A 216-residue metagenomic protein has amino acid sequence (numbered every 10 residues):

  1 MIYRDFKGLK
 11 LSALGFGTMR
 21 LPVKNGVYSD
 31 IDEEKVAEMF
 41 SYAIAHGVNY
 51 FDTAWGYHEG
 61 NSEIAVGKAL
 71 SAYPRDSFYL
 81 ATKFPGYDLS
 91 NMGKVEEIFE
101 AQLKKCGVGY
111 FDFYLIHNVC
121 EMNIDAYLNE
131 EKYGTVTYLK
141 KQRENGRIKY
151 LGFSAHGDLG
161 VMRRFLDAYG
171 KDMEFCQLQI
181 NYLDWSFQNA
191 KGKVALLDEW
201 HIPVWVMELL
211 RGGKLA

Functional and structural regions predicted by a protein language model:
M1-F78, Y138, E144: N-terminal binding-site loop/beta-alpha segment at the start of enzyme catalytic domains that lines or forms
K7-K10, A45, G67-S77, E100-G109 (+3 more regions): Acidic (Asp/Glu)-rich catalytic clusters
L14-F16, A43, F51, V66 (+6 more regions): Conserved, mostly hydrophobic/aromatic
R20-E34, K83-G93, M122-L128: Active-site mouth loops of central-metabolism enzymes
S29-A43, N91-G107, G157-A168: Short, acidic/polar
D76-D88, Y114-H117: A short, structured active-site edge motif that brings together acidic residues
K104-A126: Active-site groove signature of glycoside hydrolases
V119-A216: Beta/alpha (TIM)-barrel catalytic core signal, keyed to glycine-rich beta->alpha loops juxtaposed to Asp/Glu that bind
